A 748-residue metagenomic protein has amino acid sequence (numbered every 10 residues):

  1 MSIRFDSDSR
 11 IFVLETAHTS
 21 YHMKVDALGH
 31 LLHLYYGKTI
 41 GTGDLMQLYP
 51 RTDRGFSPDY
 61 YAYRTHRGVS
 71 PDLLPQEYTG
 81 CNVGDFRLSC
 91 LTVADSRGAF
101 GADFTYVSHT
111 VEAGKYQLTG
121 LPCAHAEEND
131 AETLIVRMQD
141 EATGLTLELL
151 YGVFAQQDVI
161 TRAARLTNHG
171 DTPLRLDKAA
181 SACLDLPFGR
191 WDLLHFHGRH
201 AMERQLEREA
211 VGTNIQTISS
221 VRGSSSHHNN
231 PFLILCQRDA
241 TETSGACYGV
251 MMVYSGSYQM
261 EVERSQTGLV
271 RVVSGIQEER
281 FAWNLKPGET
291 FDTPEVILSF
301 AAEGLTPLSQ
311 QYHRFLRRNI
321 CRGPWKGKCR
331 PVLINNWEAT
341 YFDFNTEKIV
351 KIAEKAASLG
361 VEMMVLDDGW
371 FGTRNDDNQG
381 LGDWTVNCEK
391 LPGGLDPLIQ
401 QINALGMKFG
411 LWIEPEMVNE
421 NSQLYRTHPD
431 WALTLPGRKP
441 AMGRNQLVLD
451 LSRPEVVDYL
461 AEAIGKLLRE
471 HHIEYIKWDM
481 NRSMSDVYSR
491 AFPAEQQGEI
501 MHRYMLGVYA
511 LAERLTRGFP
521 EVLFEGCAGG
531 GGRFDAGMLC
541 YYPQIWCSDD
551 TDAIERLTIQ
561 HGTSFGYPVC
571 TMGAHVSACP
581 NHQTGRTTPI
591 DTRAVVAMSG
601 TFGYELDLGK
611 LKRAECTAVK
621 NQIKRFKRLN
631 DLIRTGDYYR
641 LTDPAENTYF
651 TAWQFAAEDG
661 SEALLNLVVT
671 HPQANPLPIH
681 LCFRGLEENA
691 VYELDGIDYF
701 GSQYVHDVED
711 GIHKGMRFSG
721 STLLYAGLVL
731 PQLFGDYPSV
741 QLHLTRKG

Functional and structural regions predicted by a protein language model:
F5, R10-V13, Y21, L31-E263 (+2 more regions): Polysaccharide-binding surfaces and accessory modules of carbohydrate-active proteins
H18, A164, G288, I334 (+7 more regions): Conserved, mostly hydrophobic/aromatic
D72-L73, E77-K115, S244-S257, F300-P324 (+4 more regions): Glycine-rich, aromatic-flanked loop segments that form ligand/cofactor-binding clefts across common enzyme folds
G101-Y106, W283-A302, Y737-T745: Short Pro-Gly-centered flexible turn/kink motifs
L233, E242, P644-E687: Carbohydrate-binding surface patches
W325-A461, Y475: Aromatic-lined carbohydrate-binding/catalytic grooves of carbohydrate-active enzymes
N419-D458, H502-G609: Glycan-recognition surfaces
H671-G748: C-terminal beta-sandwich/jelly-roll accessory domains of carbohydrate-active enzymes
